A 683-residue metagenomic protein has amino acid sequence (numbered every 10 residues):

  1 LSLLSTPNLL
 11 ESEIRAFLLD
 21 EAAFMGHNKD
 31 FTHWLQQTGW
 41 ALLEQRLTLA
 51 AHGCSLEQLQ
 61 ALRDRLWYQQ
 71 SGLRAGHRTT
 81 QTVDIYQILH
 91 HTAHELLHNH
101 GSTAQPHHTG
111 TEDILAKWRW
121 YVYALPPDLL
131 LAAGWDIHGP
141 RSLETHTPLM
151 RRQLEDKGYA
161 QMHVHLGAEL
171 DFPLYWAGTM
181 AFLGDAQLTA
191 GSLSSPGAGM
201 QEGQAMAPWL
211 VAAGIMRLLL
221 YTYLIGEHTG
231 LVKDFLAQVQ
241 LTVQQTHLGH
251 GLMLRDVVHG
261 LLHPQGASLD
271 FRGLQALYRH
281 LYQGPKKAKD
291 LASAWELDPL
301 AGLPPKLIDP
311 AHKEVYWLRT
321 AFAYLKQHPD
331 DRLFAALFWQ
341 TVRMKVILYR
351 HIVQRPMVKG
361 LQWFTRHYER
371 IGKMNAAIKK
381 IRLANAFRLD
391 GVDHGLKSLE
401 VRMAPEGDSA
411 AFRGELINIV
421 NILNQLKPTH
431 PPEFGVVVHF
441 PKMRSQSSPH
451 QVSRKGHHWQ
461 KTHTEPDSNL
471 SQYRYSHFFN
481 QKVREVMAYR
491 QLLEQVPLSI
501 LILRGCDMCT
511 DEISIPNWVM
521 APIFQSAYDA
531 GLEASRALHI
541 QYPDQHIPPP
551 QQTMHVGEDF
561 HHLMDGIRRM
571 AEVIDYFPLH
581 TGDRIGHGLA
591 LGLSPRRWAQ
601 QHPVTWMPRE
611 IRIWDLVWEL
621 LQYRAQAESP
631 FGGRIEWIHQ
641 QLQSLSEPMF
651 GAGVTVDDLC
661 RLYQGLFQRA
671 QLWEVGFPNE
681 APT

Functional and structural regions predicted by a protein language model:
L1-T683: Metal-cofactor-binding active-site regions of metalloenzymes
